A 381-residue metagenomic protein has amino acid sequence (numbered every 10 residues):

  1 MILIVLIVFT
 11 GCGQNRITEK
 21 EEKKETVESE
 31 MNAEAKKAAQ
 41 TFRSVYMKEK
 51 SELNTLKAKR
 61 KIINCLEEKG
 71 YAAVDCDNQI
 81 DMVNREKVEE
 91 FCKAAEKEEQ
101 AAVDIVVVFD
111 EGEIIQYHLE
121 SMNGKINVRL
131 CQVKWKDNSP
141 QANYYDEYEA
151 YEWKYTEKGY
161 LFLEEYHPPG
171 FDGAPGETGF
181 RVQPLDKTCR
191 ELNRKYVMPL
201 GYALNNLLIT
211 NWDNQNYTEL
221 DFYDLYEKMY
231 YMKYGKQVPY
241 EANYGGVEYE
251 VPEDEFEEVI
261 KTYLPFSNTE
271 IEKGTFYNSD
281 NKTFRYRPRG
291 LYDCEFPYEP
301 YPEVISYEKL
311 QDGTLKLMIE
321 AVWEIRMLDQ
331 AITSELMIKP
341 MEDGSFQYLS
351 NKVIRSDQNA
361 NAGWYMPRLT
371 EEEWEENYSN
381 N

Functional and structural regions predicted by a protein language model:
M1-L3: Sec-dependent signal peptide recognition, specifically the positively charged N-region followed immediately by
V8-G11: C-terminal motif of bacterial Sec signal peptides marking the signal peptidase cleavage site
G13-N15: Bacterial signal peptide processing site
E19-N381: Mature, Sec-exported extracytoplasmic domains of Gram-positive
